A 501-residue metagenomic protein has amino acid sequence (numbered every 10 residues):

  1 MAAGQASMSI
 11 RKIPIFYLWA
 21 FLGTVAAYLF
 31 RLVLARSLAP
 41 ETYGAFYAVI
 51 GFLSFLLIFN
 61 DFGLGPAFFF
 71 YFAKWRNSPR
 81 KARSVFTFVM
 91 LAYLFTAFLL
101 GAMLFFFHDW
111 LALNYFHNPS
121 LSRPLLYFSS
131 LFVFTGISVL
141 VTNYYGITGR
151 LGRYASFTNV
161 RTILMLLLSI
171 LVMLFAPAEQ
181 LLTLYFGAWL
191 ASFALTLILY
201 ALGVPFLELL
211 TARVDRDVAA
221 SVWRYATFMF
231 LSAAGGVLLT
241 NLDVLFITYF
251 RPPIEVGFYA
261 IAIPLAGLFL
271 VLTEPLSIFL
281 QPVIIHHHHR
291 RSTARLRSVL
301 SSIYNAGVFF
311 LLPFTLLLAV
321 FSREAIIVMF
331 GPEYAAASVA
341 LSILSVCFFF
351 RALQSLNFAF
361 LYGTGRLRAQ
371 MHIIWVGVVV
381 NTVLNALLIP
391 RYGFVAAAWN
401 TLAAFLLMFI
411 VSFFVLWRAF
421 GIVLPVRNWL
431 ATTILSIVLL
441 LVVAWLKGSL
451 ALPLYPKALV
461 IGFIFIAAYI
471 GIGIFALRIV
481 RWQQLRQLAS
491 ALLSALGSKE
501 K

Functional and structural regions predicted by a protein language model:
M1-A27, R80-R83, T87, R216-S232 (+1 more regions): N-terminal membrane topogenesis motif
M1-S9, L182-Y185, I198-T240, F279 (+3 more regions): Interhelical loop/hinge segments that connect adjacent transmembrane helices in multipass membrane
A2, A444-K501: Membrane-proximal transmembrane or re-entrant/amphipathic helices at the cytosolic face
M8-A67, A97-F105, L131, M165-L166 (+2 more regions): Signature of the first transmembrane helix
Y28-T42, A112-Y115, V237-L268, H286-H287 (+3 more regions): Helix-terminus/linker motif at the lipid-water interface of multi-pass membrane proteins
Y71-L91, F258-W375: Specific pore-lining/lateral-gate transmembrane helices of multi-pass inner-membrane transport and insertion machines
L99-H117, T315-P332, L387, R391 (+1 more regions): Short membrane-interface helical motifs at transmembrane helix boundaries in multi-pass membrane transporters
S122, L126, A155-F206, Y225 (+4 more regions): Hydrophobic alpha-helical transmembrane segments
